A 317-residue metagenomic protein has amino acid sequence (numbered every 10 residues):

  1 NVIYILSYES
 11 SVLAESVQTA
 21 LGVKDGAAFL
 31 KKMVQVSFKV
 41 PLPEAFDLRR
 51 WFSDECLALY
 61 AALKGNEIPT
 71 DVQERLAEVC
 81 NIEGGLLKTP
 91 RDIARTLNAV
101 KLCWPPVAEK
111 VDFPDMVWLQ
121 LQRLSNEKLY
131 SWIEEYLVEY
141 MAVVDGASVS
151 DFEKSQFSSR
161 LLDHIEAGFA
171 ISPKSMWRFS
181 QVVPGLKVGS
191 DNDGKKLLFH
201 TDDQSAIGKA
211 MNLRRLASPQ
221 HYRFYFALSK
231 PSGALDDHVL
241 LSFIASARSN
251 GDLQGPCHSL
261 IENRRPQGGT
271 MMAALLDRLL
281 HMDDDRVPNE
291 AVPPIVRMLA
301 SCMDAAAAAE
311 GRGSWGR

Functional and structural regions predicted by a protein language model:
V2, A14, L42-R317: The feature marks long, low-complexity, polar/acidic/proline-rich intrinsically disordered regions embedded in large
V2-L21: Sensor-1/coupling segment of RecA-like P-loop NTPase cores
A20-P41: A short helix-turn-beta junction within AAA+ P-loop NTPase domains corresponding to the substrate/partner-engaging
